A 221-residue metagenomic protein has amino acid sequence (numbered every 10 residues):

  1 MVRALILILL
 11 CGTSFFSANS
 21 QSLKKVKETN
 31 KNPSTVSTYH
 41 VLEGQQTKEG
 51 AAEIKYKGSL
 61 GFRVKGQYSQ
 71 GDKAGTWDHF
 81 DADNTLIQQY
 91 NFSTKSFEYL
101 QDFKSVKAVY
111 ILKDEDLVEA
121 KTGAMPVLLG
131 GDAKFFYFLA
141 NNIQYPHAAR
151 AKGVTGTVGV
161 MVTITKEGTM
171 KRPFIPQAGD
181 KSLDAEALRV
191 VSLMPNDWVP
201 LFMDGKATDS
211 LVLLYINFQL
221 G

Functional and structural regions predicted by a protein language model:
M1-V26, L139: Bacterial Sec-dependent N-terminal signal peptides
S22-G221: Charge-biased low-complexity segments
